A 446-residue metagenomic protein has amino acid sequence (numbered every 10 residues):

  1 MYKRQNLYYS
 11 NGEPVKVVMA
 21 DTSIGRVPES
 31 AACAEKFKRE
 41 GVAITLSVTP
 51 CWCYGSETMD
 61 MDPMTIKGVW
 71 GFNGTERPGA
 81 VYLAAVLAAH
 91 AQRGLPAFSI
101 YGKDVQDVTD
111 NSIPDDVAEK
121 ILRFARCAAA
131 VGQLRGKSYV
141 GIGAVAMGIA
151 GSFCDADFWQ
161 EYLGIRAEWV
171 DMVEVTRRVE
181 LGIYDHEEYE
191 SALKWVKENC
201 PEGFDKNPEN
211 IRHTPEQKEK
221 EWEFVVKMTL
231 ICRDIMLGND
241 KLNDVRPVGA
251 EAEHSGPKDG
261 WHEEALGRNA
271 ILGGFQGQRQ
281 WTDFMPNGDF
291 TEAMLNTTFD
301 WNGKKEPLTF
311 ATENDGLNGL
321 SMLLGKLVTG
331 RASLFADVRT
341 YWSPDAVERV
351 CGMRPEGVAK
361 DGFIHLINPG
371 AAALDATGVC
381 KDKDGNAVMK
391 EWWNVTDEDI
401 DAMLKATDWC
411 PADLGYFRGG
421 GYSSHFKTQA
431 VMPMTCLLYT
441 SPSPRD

Functional and structural regions predicted by a protein language model:
M1-Q5, Y439-D446: Conserved small/polar residues in nucleotide/adenosyl-binding loops
K3-Y54, T58-Y82, Q106-V108, S112-D115 (+6 more regions): Metallocofactor- and cofactor-centric catalytic cores in central/energy metabolism, strongly enriched
M59-Y82, R93-G102, N296-A311: Short, acidic/small-residue loops that bind anionic groups at enzyme active sites
A118-A128: Active-site glycine-rich loop that binds ribose-phosphate moieties when present
C127-F153, C351, P355-F363: Conserved anion/nucleotide-ligand pocket segment
G249-S255, N269, G274-Q276, D337-M353: A glycine-rich phosphate-binding loop feature that marks nucleotide/adenosyl-phosphate handling sites
N314-G316, L320-L438: Long, charge-rich C-terminal accessory regions
